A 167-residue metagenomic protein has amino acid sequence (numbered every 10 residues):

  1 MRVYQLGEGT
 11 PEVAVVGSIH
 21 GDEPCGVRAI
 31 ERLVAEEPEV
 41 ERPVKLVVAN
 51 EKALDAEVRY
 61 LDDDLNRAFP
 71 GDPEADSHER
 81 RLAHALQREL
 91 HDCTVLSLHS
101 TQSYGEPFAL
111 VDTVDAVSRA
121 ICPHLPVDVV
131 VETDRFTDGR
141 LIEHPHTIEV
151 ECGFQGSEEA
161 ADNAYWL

Functional and structural regions predicted by a protein language model:
M1-L167: Structured catalytic-domain cores with a bias toward divalent-metal coordination
